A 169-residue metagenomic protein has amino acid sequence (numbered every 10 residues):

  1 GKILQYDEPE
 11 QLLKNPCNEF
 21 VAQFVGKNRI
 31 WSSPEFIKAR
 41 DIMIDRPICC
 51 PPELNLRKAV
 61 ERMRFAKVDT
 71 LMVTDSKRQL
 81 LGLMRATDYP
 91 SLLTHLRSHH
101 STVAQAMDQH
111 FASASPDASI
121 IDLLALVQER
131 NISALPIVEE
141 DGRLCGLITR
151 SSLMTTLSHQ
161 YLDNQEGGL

Functional and structural regions predicted by a protein language model:
I3-D7, N15, L83, L147: ABC ATPase "signature
A22-R46, L81-S133, E140, L144-L169: Tandem CBS (Bateman) regulatory domains
I48-P51: Glycine-rich loop/hinge motif
E53-E61, I120, L124-A125: Short amphipathic alpha-helical segments
R62-A66, L126-E129: Short loop/turn motifs at secondary-structure junctions and domain boundaries
V68-T70, I132-A134: Short loop/turn microsegments at loop-to-beta-strand junctions
T74-D75, V138-E139: Core beta-strand residues in small-molecule sensory/regulatory alpha/beta domains
